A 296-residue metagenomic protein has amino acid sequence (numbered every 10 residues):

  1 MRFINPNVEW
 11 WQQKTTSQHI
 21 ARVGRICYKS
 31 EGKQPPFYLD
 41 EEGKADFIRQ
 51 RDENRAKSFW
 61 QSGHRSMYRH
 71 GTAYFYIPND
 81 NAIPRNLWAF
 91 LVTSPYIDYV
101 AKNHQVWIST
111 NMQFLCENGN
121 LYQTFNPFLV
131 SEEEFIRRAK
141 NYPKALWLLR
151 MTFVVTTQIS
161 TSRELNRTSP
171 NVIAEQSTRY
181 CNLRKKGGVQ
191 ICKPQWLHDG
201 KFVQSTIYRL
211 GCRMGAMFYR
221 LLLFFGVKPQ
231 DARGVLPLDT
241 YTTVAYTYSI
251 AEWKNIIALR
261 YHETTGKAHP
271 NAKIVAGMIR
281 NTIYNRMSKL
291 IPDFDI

Functional and structural regions predicted by a protein language model:
M1-I296: Family-specific signature for flavin-dependent thymidylate synthase
